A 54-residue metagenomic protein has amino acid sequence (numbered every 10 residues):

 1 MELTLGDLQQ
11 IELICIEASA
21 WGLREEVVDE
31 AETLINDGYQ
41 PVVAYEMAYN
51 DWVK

Functional and structural regions predicted by a protein language model:
M1-K54: C-terminal alpha-helical interaction appendages
